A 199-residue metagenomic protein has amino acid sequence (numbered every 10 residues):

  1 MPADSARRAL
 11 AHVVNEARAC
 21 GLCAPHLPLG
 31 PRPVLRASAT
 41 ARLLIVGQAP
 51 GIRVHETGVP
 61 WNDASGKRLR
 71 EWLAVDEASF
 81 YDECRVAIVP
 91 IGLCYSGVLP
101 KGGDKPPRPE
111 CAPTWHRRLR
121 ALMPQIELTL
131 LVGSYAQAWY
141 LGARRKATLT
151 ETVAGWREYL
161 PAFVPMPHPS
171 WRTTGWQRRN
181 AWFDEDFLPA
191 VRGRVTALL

Functional and structural regions predicted by a protein language model:
P2-L198: A polyanion-binding, active-site-adjacent surface
